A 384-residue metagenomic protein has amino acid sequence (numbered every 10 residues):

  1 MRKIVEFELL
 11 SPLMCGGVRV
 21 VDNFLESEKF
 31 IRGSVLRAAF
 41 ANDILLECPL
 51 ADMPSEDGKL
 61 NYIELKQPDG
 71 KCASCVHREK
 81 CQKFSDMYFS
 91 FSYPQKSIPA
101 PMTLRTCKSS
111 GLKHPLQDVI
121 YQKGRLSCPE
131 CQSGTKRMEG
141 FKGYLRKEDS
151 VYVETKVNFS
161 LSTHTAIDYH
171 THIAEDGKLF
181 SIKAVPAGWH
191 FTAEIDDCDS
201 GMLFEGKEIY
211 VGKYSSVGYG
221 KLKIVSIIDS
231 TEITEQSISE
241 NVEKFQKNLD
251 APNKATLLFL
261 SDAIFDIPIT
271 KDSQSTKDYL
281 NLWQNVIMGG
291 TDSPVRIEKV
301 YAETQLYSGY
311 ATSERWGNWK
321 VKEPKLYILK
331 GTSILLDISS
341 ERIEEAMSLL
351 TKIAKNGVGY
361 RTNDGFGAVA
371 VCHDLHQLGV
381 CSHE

Functional and structural regions predicted by a protein language model:
M1-E384: Basic, Gly/Ser/Thr-rich N-terminal segments that form RNA-phosphate-binding interfaces in CRISPR RAMP
